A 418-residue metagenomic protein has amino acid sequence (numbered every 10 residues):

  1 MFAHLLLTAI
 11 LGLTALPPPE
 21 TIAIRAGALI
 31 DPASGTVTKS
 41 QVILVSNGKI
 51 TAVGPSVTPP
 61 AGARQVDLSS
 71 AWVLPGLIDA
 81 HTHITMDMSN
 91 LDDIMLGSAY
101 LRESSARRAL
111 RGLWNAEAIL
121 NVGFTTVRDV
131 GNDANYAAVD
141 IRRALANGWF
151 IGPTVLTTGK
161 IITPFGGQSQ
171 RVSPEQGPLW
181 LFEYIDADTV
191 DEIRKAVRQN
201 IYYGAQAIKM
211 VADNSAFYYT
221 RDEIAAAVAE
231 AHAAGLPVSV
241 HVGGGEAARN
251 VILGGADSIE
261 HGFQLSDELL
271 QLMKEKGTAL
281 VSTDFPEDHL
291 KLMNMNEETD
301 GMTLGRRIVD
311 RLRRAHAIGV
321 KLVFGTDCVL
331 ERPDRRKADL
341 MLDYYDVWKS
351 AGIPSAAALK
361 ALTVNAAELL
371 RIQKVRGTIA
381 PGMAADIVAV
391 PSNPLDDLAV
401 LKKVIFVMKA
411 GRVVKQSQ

Functional and structural regions predicted by a protein language model:
L29, S34-L74: Histidine-rich, glycine-flanked metal-binding segment
A71, H81-D87, V211, H241 (+1 more regions): Histidine-centered divalent metal-coordination motifs
W72-R143, N147-W149, D222, N250-G254: Metal-associated gating/positioning segment near the N- to mid-region
T85-R108, F165-F182, K274-G305, G319-L322 (+2 more regions): Active-site gating loops and adjacent loop-to-helix segments of metal-dependent hydrolytic enzymes
M88-L91, A138, Y218, A248-G254 (+6 more regions): Histidine/acidic-residue-rich catalytic or RNA/ligand-binding cores of hydrolases and nuclease-related proteins
S98, A233, R306-N393: His/Asp/Glu-enriched, well-ordered alpha-helical/loop segment that forms or immediately abuts the divalent-metal
D140, E192-L280, M302-L322, K374: Histidine/acidic residue-rich metal-binding segments in metalloenzymes
E368, P381-Q418: C-terminal cap of metal-dependent C-N hydrolases
